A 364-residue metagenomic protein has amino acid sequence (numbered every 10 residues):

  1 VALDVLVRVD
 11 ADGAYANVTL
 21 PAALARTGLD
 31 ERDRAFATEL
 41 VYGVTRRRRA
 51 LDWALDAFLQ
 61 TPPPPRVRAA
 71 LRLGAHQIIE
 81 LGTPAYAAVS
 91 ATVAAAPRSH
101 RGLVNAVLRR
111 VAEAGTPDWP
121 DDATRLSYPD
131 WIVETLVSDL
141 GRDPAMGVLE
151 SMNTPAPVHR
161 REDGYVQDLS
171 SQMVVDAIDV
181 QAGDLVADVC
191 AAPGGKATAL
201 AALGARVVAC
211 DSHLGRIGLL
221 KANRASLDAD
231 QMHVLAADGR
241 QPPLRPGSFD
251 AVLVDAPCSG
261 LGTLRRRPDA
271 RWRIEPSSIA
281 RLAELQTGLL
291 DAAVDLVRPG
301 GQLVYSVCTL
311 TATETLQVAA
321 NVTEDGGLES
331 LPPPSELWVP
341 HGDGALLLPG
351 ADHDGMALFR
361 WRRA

Functional and structural regions predicted by a protein language model:
V1-A364: S-adenosylmethionine
